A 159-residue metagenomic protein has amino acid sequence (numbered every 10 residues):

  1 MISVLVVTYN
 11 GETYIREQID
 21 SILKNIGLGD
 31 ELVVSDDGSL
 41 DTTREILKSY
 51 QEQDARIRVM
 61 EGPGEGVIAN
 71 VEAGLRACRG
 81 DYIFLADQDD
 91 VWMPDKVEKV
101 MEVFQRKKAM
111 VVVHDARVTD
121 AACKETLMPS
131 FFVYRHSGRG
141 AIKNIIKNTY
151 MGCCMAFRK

Functional and structural regions predicted by a protein language model:
M1-S3, E31: Cell-envelope/extracellular polymer assembly enzymes that use nucleotide-activated donors
G11-K24: Short, well-formed alpha-helical segments that are part of the catalytic scaffolds of diverse glycosyltransferases
S21, D36-E45: A conserved acidic beta->alpha catalytic loop
G29-G38, M60-G62: Short beta-strand/loop segment that forms part of the nucleotide-sugar
G62-C78: Glycine-rich, basic loop-to-helix element that forms the pyrophosphate-binding segment of sugar-nucleotide handling
V67, E72, V97-K159: Flexible acidic/His/Gly-enriched loops in nucleotide-sugar-dependent glycosyltransferase catalytic domains
I83: Short aromatic/hydrophobic "clamp" motif used to bind/position activated sugar donors
D87-V91, D115: The conserved acidic donor/metal-binding loop of glycosyltransferases
